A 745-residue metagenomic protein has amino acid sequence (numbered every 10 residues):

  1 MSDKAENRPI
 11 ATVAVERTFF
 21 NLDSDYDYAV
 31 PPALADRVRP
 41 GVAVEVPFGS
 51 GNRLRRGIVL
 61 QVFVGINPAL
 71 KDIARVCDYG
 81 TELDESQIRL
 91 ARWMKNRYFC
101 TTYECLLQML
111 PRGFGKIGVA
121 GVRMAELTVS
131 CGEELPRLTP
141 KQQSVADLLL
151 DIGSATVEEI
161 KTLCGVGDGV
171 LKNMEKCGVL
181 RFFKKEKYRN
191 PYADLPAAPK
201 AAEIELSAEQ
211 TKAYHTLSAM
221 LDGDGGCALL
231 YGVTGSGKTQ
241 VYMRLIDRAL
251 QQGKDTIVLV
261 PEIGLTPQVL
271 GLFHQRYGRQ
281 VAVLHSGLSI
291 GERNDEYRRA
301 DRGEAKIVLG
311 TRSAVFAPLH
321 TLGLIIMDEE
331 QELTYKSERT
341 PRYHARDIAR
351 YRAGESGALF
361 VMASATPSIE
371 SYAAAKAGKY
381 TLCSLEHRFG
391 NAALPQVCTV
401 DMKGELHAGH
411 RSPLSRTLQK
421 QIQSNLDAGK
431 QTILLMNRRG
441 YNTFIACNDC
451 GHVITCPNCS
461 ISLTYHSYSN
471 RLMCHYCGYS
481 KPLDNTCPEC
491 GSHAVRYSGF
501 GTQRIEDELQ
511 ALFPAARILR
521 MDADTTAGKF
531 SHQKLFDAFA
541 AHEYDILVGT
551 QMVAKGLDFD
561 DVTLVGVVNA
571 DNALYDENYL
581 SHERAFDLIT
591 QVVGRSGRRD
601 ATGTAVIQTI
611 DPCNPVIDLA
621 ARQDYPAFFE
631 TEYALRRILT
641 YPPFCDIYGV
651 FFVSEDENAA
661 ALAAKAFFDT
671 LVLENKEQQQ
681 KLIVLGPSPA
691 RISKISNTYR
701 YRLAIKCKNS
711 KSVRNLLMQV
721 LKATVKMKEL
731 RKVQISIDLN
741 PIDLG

Functional and structural regions predicted by a protein language model:
M1-S364, K376-A392, R714-M718, K722-G745: Accessory, non-ATPase domains that flank or precede helicase/AAA+ motor cores in DNA-metabolism machines
N7-I10, D23, N52, G429 (+4 more regions): A general secondary-structure signal for short beta-strands and their flanking turns/coil in non-transmembrane regions
R39, A659-V672: A short, contiguous, amphipathic alpha-helix enriched in charged residues
I66-G80, A690, K694-C707: Solvent-exposed, membrane-proximal periplasmic/extracellular interface segments of envelope transport and secretion
A201-S207, T211, D224-F651, D656-A661 (+4 more regions): Inter-lobe coupling/hinge segments of SF2-like helicase ATPases
A666-Q678, L716-M727: Generic non-transmembrane alpha-helical segments
E674-A690, R731-N740: Short beta-strand elements
